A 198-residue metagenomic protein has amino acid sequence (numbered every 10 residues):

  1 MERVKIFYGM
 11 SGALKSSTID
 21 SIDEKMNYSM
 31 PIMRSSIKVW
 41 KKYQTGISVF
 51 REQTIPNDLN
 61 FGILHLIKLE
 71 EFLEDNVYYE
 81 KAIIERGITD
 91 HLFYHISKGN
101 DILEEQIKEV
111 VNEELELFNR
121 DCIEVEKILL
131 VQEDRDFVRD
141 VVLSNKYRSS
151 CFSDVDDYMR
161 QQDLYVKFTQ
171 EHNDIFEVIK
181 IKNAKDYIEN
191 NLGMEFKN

Functional and structural regions predicted by a protein language model:
F7: Hydrophobic anchor at the beta1->P-loop junction of P-loop NTPases
M10: P-loop (Walker A) phosphate-binding loop of NTP-binding proteins
A13: ATP-binding Walker
S16: Walker A/P-loop
D23-E70: Conserved substrate/cofactor phosphate-moiety recognition/catalytic segment in nucleotide-dependent phosphotransferases
L59-D121: Glycine-rich phosphate-binding loop used to anchor ATP phosphates in small-molecule kinases, encompassing both
Y94-L164: A glycine- and Lys/Arg-enriched "phosphate-lid" helix/loop adjacent to the NTP-binding pocket of small-molecule kinases
R139, L143-N198: NTP-dependent small-molecule kinase module
